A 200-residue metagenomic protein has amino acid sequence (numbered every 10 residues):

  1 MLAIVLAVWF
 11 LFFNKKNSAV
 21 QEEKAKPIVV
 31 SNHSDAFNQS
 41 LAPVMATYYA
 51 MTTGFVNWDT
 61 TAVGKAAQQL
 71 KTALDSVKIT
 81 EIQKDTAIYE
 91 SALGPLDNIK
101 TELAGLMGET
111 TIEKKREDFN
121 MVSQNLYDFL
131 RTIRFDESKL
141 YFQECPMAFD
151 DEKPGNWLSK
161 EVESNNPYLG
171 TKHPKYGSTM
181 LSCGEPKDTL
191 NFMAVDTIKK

Functional and structural regions predicted by a protein language model:
M1-K200: Intrinsically disordered, low-complexity terminal tails/loops enriched in metal-binding residues
